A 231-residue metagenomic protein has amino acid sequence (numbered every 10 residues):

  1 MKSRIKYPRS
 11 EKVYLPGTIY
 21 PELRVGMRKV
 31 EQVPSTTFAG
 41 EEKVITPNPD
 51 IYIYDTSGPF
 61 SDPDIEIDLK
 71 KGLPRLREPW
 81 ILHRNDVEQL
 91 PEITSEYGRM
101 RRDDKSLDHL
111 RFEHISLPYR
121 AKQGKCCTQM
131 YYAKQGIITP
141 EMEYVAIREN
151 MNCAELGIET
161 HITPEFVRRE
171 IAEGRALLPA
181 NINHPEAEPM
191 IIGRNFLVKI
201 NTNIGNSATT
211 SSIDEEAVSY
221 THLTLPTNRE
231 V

Functional and structural regions predicted by a protein language model:
M1-R194: Non-catalytic terminal accessory/regulatory regions of metabolic enzymes
K199-E215: Active-site mouth loops of central-metabolism enzymes
E216-Y220: Generic hydrophobic/aromatic pocket-lining and core-packing "Φ" positions
T221-T227: Conserved small/polar residues in nucleotide/adenosyl-binding loops
